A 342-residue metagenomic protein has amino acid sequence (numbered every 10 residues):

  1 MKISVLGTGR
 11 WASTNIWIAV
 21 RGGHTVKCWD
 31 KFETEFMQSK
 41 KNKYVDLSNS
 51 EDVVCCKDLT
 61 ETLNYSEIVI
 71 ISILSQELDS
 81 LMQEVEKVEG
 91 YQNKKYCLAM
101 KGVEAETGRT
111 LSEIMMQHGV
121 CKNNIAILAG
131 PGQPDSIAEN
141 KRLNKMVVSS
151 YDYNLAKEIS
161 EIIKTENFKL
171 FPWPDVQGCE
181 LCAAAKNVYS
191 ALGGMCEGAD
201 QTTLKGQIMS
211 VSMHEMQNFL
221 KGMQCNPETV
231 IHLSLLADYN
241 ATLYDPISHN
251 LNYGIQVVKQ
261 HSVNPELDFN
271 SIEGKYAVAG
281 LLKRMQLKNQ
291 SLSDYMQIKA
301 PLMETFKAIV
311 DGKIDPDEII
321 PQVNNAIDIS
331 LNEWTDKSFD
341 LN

Functional and structural regions predicted by a protein language model:
M1-K57: NAD(P)+-binding Rossmann beta1-loop-alpha1 motif at the extreme N-terminus of oxidoreductases
T34-Q38, A105-T107, L155-A156: Short, charged/polar "capping" segments at the starts of alpha-helices and the immediately preceding loops
N49, K186, G193-G194, A199 (+1 more regions): NAD(P)-dependent Rossmann-like dehydrogenase/reductase catalytic/cofactor-binding core
C56-K141, I159: Rossmann-like NAD(P)(H) cofactor-binding subdomain of soluble oxidoreductases
E77, V88, I114-N124, L143-T229: Internal alpha-helical scaffold of NAD(P)-dependent oxidoreductase catalytic cores
L98, N124-A129, L170-P174, I231 (+1 more regions): General beta-strand structural signal in soluble alpha/beta enzymes
